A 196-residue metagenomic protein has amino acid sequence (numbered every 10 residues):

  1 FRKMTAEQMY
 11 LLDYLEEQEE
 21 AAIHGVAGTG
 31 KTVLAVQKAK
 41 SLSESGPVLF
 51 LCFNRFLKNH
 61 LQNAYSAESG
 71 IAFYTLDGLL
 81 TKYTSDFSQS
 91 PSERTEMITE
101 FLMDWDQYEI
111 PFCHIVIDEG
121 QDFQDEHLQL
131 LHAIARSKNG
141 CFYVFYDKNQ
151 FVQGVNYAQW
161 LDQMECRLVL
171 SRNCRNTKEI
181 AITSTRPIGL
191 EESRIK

Functional and structural regions predicted by a protein language model:
F1-S88, T95, L102-M103, E109-K196: Conserved helicase motor core of SF1/SF2 NTP-dependent helicases
